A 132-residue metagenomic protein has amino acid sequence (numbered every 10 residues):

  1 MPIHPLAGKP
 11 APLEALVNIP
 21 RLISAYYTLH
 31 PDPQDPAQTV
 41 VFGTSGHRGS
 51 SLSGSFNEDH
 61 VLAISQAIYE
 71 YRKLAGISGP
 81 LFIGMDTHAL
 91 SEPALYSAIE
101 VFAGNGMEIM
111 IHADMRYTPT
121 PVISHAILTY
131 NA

Functional and structural regions predicted by a protein language model:
P2-E100, G104: An N-terminal, well-structured beta->alpha segment
A75, G104-E108, Y130-A132: Secondary-structure transition/capping motifs at alpha-helix termini and the adjoining loop/turn into the next element
T87-L90, M115-P119: Glycine-/small-residue-rich active-site loops that bind phosphorylated ligands and cofactors
G106-Y117: A short glycine-rich beta-strand->turn/loop micro-motif centered on a GG-aromatic cluster
R116-A132: Conserved phosphate-binding catalytic cores of ATP/NTP-utilizing and phosphoryl-transfer enzymes
